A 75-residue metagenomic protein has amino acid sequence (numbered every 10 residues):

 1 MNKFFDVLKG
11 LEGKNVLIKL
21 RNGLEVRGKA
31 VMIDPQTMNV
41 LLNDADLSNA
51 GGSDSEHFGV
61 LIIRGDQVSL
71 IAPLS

Functional and structural regions predicted by a protein language model:
M1-S75: Conserved RNA-binding domains used in RNP assembly and mRNA/RNA metabolism
